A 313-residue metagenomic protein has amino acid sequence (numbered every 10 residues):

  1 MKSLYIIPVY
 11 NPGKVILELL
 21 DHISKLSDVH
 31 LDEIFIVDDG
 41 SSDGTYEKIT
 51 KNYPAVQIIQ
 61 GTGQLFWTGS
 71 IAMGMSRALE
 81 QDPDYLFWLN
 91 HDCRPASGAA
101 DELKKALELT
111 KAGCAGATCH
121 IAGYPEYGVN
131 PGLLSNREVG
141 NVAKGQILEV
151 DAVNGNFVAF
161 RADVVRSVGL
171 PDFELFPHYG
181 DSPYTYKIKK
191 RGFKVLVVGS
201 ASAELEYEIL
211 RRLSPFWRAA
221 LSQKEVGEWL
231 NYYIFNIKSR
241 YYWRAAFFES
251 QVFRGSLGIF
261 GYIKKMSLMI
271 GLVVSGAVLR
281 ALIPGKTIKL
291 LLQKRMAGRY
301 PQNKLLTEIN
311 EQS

Functional and structural regions predicted by a protein language model:
P12-S27: Short, well-formed alpha-helical segments that are part of the catalytic scaffolds of diverse glycosyltransferases
D38-E47: A conserved acidic beta->alpha catalytic loop
G61-E80: Glycine-rich, basic loop-to-helix element that forms the pyrophosphate-binding segment of sugar-nucleotide handling
P83-R94: Short beta-strand-to-loop acidic/aromatic patch adjacent to the donor-nucleotide binding site
R94-V129: Conserved donor NDP-sugar-binding/catalytic core segment of glycosyltransferases
G140-F160, N231-I234: A recurrent flexible, glycine/aromatic-enriched loop bordering the glycosyltransferase active site that acts as
V158, V164-G169, E174-A201, Y207: A short, conserved alpha-helix in the catalytic core of glycosyltransferases
P215-S313: Non-catalytic, C-terminal membrane-associated alpha-helical segments of glycosyltransferases
